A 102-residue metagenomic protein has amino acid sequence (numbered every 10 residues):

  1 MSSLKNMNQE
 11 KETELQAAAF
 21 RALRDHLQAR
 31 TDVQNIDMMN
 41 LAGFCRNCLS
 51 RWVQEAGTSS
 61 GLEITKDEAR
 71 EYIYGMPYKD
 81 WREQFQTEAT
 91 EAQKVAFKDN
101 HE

Functional and structural regions predicted by a protein language model:
S2-E102: Domain-level signature for proteins that mediate thiol-based redox and metal-cofactor handling
